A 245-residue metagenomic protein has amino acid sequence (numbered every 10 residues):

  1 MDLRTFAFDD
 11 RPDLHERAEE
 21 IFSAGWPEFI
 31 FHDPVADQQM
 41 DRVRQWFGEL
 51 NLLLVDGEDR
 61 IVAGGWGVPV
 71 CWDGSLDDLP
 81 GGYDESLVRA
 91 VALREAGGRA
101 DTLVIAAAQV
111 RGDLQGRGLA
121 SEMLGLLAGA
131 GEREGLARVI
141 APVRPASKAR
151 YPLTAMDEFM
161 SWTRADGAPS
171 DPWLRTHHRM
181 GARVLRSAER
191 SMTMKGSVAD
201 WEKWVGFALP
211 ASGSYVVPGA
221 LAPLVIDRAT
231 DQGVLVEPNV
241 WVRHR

Functional and structural regions predicted by a protein language model:
M1-G82: Short amphipathic alpha-helix that is part of the acyltransferase structural core
E49, V236-W241: Short hydrophobic/aromatic beta-strand or adjacent loop that forms the aromatic wall/cage of a ligand/substrate-binding
G65-A107, P145-S170, A188-Q232: Conserved acyl-donor/pantetheine-binding loop and adjacent beta-alpha core of acyl/acetyltransferases and related
R111-D113: Active-site acidic-Proline motif in GNAT/NAT acetyltransferases
Q115-R133, R138-A141: Conserved acetyl-CoA-binding loop-helix of GNAT-fold acetyltransferases
L174: ATP phosphate-binding glycine-rich loop and adjacent ATP-lid/helix-beta elements within ATP-binding kinase/ATPase
H178-R186: Conserved acetyl-CoA-binding loop of GNAT-fold acetyltransferases
R243-R245: Short beta-strand-to-coil "C-cap" segments at the C-terminal boundary of structured domains/repeats, marking
